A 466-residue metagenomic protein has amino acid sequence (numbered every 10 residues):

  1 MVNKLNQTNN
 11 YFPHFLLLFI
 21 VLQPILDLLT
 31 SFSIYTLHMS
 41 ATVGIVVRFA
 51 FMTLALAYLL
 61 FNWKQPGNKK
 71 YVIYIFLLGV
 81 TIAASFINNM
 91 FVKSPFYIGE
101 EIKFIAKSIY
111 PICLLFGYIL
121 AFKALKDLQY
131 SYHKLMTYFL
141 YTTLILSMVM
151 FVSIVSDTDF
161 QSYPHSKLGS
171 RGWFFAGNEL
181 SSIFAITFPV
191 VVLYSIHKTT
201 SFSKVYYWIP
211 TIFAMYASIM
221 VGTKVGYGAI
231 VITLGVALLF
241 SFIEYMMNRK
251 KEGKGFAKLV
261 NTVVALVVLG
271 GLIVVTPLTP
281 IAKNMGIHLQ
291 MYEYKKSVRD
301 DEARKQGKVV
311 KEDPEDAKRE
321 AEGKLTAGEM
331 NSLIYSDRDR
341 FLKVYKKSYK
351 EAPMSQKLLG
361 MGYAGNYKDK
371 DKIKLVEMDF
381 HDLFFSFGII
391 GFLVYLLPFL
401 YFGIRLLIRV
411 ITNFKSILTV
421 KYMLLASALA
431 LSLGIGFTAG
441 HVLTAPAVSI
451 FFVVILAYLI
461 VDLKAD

Functional and structural regions predicted by a protein language model:
M1-N62, A83-F91: N-terminal signal-anchor transmembrane segment
L16-I20, I404-T438: Loop-to-helix entry and N-terminal half of a specific, functionally important transmembrane alpha helix in multi-pass
L17, L424-L433, G440-D466: Transmembrane alpha-helices of multi-pass inner-membrane enzymes
G44-F51, I75-F86, P95-K123: Aromatic-anchored transmembrane helix interface
K70-L78, Y118-F151: Interfacial loop-to-transmembrane-helix boundary motif in multi-pass membrane proteins
H133-F160, G177-M247: Alpha-helical transmembrane segments of multi-pass inner-membrane proteins
F160, R171, F175, L325-I390 (+1 more regions): Long extracytoplasmic/lumenal interhelical loops at the membrane interface of multi-pass membrane proteins
S241-K324, Y349-E351: A membrane-periplasm/extracellular boundary helix in multi-pass inner-membrane enzymes that assemble envelope glycans
